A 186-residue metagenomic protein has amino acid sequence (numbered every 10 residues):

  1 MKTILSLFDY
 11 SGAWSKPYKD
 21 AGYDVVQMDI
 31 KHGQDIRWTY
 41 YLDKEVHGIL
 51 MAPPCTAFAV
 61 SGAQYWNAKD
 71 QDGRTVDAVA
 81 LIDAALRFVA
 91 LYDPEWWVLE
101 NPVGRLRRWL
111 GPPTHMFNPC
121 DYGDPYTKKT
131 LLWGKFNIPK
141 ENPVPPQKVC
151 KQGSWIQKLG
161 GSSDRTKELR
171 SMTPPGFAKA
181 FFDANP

Functional and structural regions predicted by a protein language model:
M1-P186: Conserved active-site and SAM-binding loop architecture of S-adenosyl-L-methionine-dependent nucleic-acid
